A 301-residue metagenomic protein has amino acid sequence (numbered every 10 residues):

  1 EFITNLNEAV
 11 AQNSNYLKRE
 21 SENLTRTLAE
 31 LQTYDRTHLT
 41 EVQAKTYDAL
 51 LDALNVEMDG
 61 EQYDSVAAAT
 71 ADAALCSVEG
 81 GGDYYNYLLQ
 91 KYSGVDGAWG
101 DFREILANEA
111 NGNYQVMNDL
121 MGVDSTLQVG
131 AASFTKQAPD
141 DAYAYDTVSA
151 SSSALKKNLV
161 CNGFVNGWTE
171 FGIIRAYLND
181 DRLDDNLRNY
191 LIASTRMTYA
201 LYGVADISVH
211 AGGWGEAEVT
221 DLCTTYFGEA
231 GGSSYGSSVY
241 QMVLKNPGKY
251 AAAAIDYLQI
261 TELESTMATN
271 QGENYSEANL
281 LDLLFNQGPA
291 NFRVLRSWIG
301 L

Functional and structural regions predicted by a protein language model:
E1-L301: N-terminal maturation segment of proteins
